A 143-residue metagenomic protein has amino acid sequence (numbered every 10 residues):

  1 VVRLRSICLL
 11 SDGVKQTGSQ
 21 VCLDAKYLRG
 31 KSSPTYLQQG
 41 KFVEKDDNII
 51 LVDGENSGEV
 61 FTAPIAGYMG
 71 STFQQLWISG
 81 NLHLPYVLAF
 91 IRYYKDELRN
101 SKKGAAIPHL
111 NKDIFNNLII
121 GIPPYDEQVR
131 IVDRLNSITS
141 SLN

Functional and structural regions predicted by a protein language model:
V1-K15, C22-R29, G121-N143: Non-catalytic DNA-recognition/assembly elements of restriction-modification systems
Q16-G18, V43-D46, I114: Short, well-ordered loop/turn elements at secondary-structure boundaries
S32-Q38: Short alpha-helix capping/helix-loop boundary micro-motifs
G40-Y94, G104: A short beta-sheet element
V60-F61, P85, R99-N100, E127-V132 (+1 more regions): Extended hydrophobic-aromatic, low-complexity segments
G67-Q74, G104-Y125: A short glycine-rich beta-alpha junction/loop motif
I91-K95, R99, T139: Short amphipathic alpha-helical signal-transduction/dimerization elements
